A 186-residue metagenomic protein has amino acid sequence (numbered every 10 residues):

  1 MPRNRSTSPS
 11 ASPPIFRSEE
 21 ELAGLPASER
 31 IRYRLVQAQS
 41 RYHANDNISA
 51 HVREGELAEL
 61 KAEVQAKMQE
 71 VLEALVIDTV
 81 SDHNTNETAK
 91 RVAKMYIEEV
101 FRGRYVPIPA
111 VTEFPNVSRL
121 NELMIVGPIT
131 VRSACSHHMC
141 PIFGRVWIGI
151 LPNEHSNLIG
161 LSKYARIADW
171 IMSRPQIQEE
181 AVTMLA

Functional and structural regions predicted by a protein language model:
P2-R145: Active-site loop/lid in soluble adenylation, ligation, and acyl-transfer enzymes
D78, H137-T183: Histidine-centered catalytic/metal-coordination loop motif
